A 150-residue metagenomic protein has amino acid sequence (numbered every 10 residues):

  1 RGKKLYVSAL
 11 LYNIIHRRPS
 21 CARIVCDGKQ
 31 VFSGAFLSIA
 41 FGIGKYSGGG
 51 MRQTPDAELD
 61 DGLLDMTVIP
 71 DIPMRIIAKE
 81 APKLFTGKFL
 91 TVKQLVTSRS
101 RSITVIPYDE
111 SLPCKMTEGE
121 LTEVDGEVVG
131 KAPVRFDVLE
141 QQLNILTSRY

Functional and structural regions predicted by a protein language model:
R1-Y150: Long C-terminal subdomains/extensions of small-metabolite kinases
